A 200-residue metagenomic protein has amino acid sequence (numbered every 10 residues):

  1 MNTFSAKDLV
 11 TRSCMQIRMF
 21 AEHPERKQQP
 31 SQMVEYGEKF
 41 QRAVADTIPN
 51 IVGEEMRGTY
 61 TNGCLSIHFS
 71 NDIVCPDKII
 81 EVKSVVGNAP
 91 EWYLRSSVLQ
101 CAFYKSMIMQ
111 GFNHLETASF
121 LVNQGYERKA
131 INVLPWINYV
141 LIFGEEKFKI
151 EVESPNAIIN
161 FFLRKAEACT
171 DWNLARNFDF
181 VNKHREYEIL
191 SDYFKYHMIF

Functional and structural regions predicted by a protein language model:
M1-C75, F200: Metal-dependent nuclease catalytic cores that hydrolyze phosphodiester bonds in DNA/RNA, characterized by
D8, C14, E35, G53 (+6 more regions): General helical secondary-structure elements
D8-V10, M33, G37, D72 (+3 more regions): Intrinsic-disorder-associated interaction segments
S13-I17, P24, I108, K165 (+1 more regions): Alpha-helix boundary/capping residues
A21-P30, G144-V152, W172-F178: Charged, low-complexity surface segments at secondary-structure and domain boundaries
G58-T170: Mg2+/Mn2+-dependent nuclease catalytic core
N156-F200: Non-catalytic C-terminal interaction segments of nucleic acid-processing enzymes
